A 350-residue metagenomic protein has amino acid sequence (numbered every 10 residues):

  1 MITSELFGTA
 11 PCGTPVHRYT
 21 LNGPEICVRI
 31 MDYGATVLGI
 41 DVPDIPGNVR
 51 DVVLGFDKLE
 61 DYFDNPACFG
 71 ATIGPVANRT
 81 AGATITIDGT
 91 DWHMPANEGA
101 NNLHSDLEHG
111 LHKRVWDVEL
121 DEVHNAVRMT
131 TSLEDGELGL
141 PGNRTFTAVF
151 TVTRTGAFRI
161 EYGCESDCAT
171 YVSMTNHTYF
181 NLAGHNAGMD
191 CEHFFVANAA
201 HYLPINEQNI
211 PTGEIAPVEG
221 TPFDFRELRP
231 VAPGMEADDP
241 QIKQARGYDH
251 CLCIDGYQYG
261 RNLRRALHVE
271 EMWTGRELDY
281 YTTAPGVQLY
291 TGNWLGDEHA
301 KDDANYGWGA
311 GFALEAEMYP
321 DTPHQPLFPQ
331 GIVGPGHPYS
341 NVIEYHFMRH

Functional and structural regions predicted by a protein language model:
M1-H350: An exposed, glycine/acidic-rich loop-and-rim segment of catalytic or binding clefts
